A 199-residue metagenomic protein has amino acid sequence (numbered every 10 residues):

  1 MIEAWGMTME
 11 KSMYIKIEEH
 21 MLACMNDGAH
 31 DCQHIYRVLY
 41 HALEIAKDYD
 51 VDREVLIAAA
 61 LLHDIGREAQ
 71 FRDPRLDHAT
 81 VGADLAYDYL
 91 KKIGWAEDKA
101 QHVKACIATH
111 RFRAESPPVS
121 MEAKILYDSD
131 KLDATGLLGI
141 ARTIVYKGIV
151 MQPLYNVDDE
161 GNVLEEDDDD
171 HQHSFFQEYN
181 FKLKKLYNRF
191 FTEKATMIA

Functional and structural regions predicted by a protein language model:
M1-T8: Short, Lys/Arg-enriched N-terminal segments with co-localized hydrophobic residues within the first ~10-30 amino acids
S12, C24-V51, L62, E115-A199: Divalent metal-dependent phosphate-bond-processing catalytic cores, especially two-metal-ion Mg2+/Mn2+ enzymes that act
Y14-E18, L39, A79, A83-Y87 (+2 more regions): An amphipathic alpha-helix signature
H20-M25, E68-F71: A short, mixed-charge helix-start or loop-turn motif at secondary-structure junctions
L22, L39, L43, G66 (+3 more regions): Amphipathic alpha-helical segments within well-ordered protein domains
G28, R72-L76, I93: Short gly/ser-rich anion-binding loops that grip negatively charged ligand groups
R53-R72, H78, G82, A86 (+1 more regions): His-Asp-centered metal-binding catalytic motifs of divalent-metal-dependent phosphohydrolases/nucleases
A86-Y127: Hydrophobic, well-structured mid-protein blocks that either form specific transmembrane helices
